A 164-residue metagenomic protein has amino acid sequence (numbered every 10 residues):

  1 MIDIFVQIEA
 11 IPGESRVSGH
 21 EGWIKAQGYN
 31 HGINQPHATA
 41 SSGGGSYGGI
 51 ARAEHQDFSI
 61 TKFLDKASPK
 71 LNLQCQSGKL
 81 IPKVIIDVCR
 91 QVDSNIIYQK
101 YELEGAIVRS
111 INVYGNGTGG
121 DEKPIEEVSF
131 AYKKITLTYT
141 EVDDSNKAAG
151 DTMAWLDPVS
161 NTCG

Functional and structural regions predicted by a protein language model:
M1-G164: Glycine-rich, low-complexity intrinsically disordered segments
